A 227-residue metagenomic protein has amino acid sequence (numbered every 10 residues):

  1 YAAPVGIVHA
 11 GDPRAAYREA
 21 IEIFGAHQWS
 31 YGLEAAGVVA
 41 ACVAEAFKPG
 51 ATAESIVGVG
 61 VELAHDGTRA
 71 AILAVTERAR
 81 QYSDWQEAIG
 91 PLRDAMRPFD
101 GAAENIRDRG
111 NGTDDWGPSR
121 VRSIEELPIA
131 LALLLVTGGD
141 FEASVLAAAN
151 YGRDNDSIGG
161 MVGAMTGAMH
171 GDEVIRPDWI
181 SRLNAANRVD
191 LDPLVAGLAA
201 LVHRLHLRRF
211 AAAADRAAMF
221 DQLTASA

Functional and structural regions predicted by a protein language model:
A2-D12, I21-A26, A40-G152: Accessory "access/gating" subregions that flank catalytic or transport cores
P13-A16, G110, R122, G138-V145 (+3 more regions): Mature, well-folded catalytic/scaffold domains that follow N-terminal targeting or propeptide regions
A15, A103, P193-V195, T224: Low-complexity, compositionally biased segments
E19, G25-S55, R122-R209: Catalytic phosphate/nucleotide-handling subdomain of diverse soluble enzymes
S30-Y31, G67-T68, L223-S226: Eukaryote-specific, cytoplasm-facing alpha-helical/coiled-coil scaffolding segments in long proteins
V59-L63, I72-P98, I175-A217, D221: C-terminal, helix-dominated tail/subdomain
